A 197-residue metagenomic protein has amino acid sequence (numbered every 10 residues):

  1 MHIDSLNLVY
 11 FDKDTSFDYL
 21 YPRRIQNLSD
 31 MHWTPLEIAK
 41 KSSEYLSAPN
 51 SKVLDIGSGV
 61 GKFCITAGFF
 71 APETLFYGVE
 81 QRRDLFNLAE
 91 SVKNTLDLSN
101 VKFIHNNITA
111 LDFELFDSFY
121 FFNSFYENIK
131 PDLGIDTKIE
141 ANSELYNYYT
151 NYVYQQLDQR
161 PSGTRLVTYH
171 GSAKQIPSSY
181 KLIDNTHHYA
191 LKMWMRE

Functional and structural regions predicted by a protein language model:
M1-A48: S-adenosyl-L-methionine
N50-G59: Conserved class I S-adenosyl-L-methionine
K62-P72: Conserved SAM-binding loop of SAM-dependent methyltransferases across substrates and taxa, primarily the Class I
L75-E80: Conserved SAM-binding motif I beta-strand of class I
A89-E90: Conserved SAM-binding loop
D97-N106: Conserved SAM-binding strand-loop segment of SAM-dependent methyltransferases
A110-E114: Short conserved loop adjoining the S-adenosyl-L-methionine
N128-R196: C-terminal substrate-binding/active-site "lid" region of AdoMet-derived donor-dependent transferases
